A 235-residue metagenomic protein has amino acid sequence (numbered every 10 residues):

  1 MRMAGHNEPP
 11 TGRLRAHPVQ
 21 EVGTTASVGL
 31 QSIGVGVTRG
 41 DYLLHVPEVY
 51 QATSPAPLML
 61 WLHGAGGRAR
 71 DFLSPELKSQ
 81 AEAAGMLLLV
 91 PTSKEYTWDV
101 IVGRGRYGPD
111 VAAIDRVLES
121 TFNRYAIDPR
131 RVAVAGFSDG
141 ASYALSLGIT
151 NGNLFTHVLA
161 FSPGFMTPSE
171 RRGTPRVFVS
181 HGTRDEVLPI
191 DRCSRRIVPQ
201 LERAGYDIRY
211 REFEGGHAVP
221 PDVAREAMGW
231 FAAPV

Functional and structural regions predicted by a protein language model:
M1-L58, A135-D139, L147, R195-R211 (+2 more regions): A domain-start/cap signature at the N-terminus of enzymes
G29-V46, P55-A126: Serine-hydrolase catalytic machinery in alpha/beta-hydrolase-like enzymes
P57, M86, T156, P175-R176: Alpha/beta-hydrolase fold active-site loops
L60-L62, F161, F213: Alpha/beta-hydrolase
F72, F122-R124, R130-T174: Primarily recognizes the serine-hydrolase "nucleophile elbow" in alpha/beta-hydrolase and SGNH/GDSL folds
L73-S74, P189-P199: Short alpha-helix in the alpha/beta-hydrolase fold that links the catalytic acid
R172-V177, A204-Y206: Short, proline-enriched alpha-helix->beta-strand connector loops that line the catalytic pocket of alpha/beta-hydrolase
F178-D185: Short beta-strand/loop motif that positions the catalytic acidic residue of the alpha/beta-hydrolase fold
